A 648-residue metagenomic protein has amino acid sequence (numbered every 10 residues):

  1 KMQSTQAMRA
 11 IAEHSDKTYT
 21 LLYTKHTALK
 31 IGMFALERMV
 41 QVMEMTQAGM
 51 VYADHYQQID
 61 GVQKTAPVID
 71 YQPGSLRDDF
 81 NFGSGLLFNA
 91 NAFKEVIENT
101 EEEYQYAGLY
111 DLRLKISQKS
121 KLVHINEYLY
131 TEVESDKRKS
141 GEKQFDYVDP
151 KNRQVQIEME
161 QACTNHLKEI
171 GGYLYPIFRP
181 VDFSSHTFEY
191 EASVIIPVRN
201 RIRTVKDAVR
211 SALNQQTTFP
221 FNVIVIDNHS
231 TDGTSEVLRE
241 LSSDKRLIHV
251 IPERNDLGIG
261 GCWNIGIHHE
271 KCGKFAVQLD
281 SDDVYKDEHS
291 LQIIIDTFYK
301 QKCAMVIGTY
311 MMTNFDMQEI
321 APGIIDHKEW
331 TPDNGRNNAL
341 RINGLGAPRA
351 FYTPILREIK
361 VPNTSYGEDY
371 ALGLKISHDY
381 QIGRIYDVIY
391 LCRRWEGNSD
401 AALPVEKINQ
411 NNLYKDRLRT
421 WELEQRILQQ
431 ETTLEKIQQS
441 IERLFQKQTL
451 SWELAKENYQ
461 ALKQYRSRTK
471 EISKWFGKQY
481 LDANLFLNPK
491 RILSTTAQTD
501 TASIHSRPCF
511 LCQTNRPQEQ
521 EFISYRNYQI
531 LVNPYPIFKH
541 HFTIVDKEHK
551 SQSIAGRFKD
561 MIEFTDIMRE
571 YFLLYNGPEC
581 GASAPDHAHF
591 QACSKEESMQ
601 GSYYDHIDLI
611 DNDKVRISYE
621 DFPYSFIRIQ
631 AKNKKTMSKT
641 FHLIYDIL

Functional and structural regions predicted by a protein language model:
M2-H14, E253-K271: Glycine-rich, basic loop-to-helix element that forms the pyrophosphate-binding segment of sugar-nucleotide handling
D16-K30, G273-V284: Short beta-strand-to-loop acidic/aromatic patch adjacent to the donor-nucleotide binding site
A28, D227-E236, N255: A conserved acidic beta->alpha catalytic loop
A28, M33-T65, H289-P322: Conserved donor NDP-sugar-binding/catalytic core segment of glycosyltransferases
K64-F88, E329-A350: A recurrent flexible, glycine/aromatic-enriched loop bordering the glycosyltransferase active site that acts as
E103-L112, S365-L372: Acidic donor-binding loop at a coil-to-helix junction in glycosyltransferase catalytic cores that engages
R210-P220: Short, acidic, metal-binding catalytic loop of nucleotide-sugar glycosyltransferases
E435-D560, F564, Y571-P578, S583 (+1 more regions): Active-site microenvironments that recognize anionic phosphate/pyrophosphate groups
